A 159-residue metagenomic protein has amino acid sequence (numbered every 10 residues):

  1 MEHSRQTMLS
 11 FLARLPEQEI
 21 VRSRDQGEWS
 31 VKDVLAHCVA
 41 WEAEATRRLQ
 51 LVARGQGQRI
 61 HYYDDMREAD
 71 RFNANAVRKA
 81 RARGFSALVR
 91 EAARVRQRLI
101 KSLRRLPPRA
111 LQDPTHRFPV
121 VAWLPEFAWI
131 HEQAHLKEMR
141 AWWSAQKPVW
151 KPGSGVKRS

Functional and structural regions predicted by a protein language model:
M1, G27, L88, A92 (+1 more regions): Aromatic-acidic/polar surface patches that form glycan- and anion
M1-H3, T7-E19, Q26: Long, hydrophobic N-terminal alpha-helical segment
S4, E68-A110: Acidic/histidine-rich alpha-helical segments that form the ligand environment of transition-metal centers
S4-M8, W41, A45, L88-L99 (+2 more regions): Alpha-helical packing segments of well-folded alpha/beta enzyme cores
S10-R14, Y63-D65, A74-N75: Short acidic/polar alpha-helix capping motifs at helix-coil junctions
F11, V52, K79, E91 (+3 more regions): Residues that form generic nucleotide/phosphate-binding pockets
V21-R71, R105-S159: Short, contiguous alpha-helical
